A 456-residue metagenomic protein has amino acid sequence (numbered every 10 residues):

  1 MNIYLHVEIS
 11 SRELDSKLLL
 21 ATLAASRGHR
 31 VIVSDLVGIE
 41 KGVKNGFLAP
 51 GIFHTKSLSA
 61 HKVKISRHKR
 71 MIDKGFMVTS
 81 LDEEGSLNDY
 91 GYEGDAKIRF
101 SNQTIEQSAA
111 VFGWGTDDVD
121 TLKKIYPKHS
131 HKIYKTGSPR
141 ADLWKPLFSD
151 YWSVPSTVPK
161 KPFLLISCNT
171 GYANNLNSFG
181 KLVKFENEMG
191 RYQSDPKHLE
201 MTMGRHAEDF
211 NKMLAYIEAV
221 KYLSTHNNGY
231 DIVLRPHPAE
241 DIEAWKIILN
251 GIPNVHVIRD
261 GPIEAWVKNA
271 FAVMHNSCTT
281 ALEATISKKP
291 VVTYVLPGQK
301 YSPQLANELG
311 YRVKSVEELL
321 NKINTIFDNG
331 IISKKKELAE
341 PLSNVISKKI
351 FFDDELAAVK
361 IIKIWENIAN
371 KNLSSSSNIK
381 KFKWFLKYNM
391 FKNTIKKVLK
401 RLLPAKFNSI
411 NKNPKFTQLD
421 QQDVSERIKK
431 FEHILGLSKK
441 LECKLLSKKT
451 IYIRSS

Functional and structural regions predicted by a protein language model:
N2-S156, I166-N174, E240, A281: Active-site and donor-binding regions of nucleotide-sugar-utilizing enzymes
I32, H54, T79, A110-F112 (+7 more regions): Hydrophobic/aromatic beta-strand patches that form the interior of the parallel beta-sheet core in alpha/beta enzyme
I65-E83, P127, F179-S194, K288-K300: A short, gly/pro- and small-residue-rich
S101, G229, W245, P262-I263 (+1 more regions): Acidic, amphipathic alpha-helical patches
S149-I248: Conserved catalytic-core segment of nucleotide-activated headgroup transferases in glycan assembly
E200-M201, N321-S456: C-terminal amphipathic helix plus adjacent low-complexity, charged tail appended to glycosyltransferase catalytic
R205-A207, L214-I217, V233-L282, I286-S287 (+1 more regions): Donor nucleotide-activated moiety binding/catalytic core segment of transferases that use nucleotide-activated donors
K246-I252, T279-D353: Catalytic binding pocket for nucleotide-activated donors in carbohydrate/polymer assembly enzymes
